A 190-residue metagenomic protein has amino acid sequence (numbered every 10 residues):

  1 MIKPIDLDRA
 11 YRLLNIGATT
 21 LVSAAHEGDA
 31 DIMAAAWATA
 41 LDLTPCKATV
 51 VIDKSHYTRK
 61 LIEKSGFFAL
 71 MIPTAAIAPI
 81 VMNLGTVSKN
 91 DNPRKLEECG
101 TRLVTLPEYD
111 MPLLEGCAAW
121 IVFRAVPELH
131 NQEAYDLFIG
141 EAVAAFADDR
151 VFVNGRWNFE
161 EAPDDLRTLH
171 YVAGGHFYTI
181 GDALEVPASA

Functional and structural regions predicted by a protein language model:
M1-A190: Basic, polyanion-binding surface patches
